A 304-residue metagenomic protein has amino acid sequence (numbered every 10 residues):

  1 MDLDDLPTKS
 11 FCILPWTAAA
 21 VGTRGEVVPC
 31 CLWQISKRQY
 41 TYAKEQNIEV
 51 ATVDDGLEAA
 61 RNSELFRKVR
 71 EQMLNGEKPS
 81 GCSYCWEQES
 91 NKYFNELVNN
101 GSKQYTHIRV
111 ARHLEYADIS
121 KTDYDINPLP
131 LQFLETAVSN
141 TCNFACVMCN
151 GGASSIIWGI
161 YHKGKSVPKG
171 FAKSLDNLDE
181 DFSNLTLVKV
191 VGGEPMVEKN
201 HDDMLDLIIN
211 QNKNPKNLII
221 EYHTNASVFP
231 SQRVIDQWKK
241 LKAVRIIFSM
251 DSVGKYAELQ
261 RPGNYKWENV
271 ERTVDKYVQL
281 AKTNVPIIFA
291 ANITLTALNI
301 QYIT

Functional and structural regions predicted by a protein language model:
M1-D2, L32-Q88, L280: C-terminal accessory region of radical SAM enzymes
M1-L14: Short, basic/aromatic recognition patches
L14, P29-L32, K78-S90, T141-G151: Local cysteine-cluster metal-coordination motifs and their immediate loop/turn environment, predominantly Fe-S cluster
V21-R24: Short, acidic, Ser/Thr-enriched surface-loop or helix-capping motifs
Y93-Q132, C142-F144, G164-P168, K173: Recognition helices and adjacent regulatory flanks at domain boundaries
L129-T141, G152-G170, S183-K199, Q211-S231 (+2 more regions): Core AdoMet radical
L175-D181, D206-K213, D236-K239: Leucine-rich repeat
L298-T304: Catalytic cores of alpha/beta
